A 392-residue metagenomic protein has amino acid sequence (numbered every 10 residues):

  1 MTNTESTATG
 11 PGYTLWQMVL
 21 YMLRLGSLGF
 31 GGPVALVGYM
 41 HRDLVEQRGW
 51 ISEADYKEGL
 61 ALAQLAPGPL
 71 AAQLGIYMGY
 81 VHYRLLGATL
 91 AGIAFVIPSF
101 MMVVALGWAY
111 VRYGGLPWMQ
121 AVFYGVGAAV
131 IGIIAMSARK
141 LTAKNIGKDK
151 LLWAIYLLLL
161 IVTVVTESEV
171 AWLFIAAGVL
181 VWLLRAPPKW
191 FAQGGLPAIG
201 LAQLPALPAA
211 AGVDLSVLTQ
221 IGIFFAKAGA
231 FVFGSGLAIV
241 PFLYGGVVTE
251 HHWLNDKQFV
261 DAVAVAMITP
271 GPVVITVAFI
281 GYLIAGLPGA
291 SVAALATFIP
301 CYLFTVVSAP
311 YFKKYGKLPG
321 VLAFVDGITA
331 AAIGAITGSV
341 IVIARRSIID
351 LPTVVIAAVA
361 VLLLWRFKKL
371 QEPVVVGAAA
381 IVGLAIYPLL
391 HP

Functional and structural regions predicted by a protein language model:
M1-A66, Y77-T269, V273-P392: Multi-pass membrane proteins that catalyze or facilitate reactions on polyprenyl-/lipid-phosphate substrates and their
P69-L70: Short, composition-biased linear "edge" segments at structural boundaries
Q73: Conserved beta-loop-alpha segment that forms the PLP phosphate-binding cup at the N-terminus of a helix
